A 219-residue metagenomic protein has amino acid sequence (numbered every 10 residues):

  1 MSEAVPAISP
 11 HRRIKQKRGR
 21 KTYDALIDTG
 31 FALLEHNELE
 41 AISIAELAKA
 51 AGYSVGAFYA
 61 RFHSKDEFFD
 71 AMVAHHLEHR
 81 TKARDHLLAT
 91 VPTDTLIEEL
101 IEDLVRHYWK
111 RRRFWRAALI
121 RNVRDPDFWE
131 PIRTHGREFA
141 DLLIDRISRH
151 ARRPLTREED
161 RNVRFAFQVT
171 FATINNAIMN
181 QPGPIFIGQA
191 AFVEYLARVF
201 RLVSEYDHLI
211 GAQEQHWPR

Functional and structural regions predicted by a protein language model:
M1-R20, H208-R219: N-terminal intrinsically disordered/low-complexity leader segments
R12-K15, A51-G52, R61, E194: Basic/polar phosphate-binding segments, predominantly the helix-turn-helix DNA-binding elements of transcriptional
A25, T29, L33-E67, A71: Helix-turn-helix
L26-L34, H76, R80, L104: Short hydrophobic clusters on alpha-helical segments that form packing/core surfaces in small helical domains
F62, I120-D125: Short helix-capping/turn signature of helix-turn-helix
A71, D85-K110, V163-A166, V193 (+1 more regions): Hydrophobic alpha-helical connector segments
E78-R84, R106-K110, A117, P126-R152 (+4 more regions): Amphipathic alpha-helical packing segments from all-alpha helical-bundle domains
I120, W129, R149-R198, D207-R219: Hydrophobic/aromatic-rich alpha-helical bundle segments in the mid-to-C-terminal region
